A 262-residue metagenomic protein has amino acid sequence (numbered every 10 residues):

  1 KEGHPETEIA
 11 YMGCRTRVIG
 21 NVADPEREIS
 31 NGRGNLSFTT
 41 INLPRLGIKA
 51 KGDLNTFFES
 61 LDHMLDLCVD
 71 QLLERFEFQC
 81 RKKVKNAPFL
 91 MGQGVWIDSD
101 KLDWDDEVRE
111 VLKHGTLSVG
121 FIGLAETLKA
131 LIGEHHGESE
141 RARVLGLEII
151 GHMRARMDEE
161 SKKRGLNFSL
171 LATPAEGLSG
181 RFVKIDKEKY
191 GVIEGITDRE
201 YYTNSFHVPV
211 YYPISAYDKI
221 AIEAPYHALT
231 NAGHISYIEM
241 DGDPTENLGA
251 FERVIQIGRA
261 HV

Functional and structural regions predicted by a protein language model:
K1-K113, E134-H135, S139-R259: Conserved catalytic cores of very large enzyme subunits
L117-A130, G151: Contiguous, well-ordered alpha-helical segments that form the cores/surfaces of helical PPI scaffolds
